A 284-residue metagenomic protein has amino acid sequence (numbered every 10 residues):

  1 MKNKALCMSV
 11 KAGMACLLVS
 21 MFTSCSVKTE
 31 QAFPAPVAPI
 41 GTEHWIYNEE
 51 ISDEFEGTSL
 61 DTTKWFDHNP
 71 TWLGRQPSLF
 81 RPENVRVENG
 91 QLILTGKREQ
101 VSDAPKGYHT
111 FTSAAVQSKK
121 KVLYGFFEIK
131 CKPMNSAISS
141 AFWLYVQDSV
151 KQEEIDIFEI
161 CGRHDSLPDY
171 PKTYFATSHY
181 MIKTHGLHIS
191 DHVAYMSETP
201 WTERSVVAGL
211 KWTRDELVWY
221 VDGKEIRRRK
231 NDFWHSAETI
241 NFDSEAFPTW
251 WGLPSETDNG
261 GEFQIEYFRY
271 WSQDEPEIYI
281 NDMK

Functional and structural regions predicted by a protein language model:
K2-M14: Bacterial N-terminal signal peptides that target proteins for export
T23-S24: C-terminal motif of bacterial Sec signal peptides marking the signal peptidase cleavage site
V27-K284: GH16 jelly-roll
